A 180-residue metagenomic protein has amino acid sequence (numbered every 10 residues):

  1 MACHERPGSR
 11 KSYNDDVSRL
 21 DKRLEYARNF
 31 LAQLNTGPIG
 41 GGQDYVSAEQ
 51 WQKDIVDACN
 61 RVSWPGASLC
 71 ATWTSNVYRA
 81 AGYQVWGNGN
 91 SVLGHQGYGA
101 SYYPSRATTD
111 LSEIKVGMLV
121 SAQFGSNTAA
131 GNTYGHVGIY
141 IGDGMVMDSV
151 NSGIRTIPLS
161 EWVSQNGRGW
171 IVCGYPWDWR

Functional and structural regions predicted by a protein language model:
M1, Q84-L159: ...with weaker cross-activation on analogous glycine-rich loops/strands in unrelated enzymes
M1-G41, N166-R180: Non-catalytic cell-wall polysaccharide-engagement segments
P7, N60, A122-G125: A broad detector of the eukaryotic-type serine/threonine protein kinase catalytic domain
R10-K11, W64, T128-A129: A generic structural signal for short coil/turn motifs at secondary-structure boundaries
R10-S12, V17, Q50, N132 (+1 more regions): Short linear motifs centered on Gly/Pro in flexible linkers and helix caps
L24, R28-N90, G97, N132-T133: N-terminal capping segments
A32-V46, A81, G97-Y103, L111-L119 (+1 more regions): Cysteine-nucleophile amide-bond enzymes
G153-I171: Active-site signature of cysteine proteases
